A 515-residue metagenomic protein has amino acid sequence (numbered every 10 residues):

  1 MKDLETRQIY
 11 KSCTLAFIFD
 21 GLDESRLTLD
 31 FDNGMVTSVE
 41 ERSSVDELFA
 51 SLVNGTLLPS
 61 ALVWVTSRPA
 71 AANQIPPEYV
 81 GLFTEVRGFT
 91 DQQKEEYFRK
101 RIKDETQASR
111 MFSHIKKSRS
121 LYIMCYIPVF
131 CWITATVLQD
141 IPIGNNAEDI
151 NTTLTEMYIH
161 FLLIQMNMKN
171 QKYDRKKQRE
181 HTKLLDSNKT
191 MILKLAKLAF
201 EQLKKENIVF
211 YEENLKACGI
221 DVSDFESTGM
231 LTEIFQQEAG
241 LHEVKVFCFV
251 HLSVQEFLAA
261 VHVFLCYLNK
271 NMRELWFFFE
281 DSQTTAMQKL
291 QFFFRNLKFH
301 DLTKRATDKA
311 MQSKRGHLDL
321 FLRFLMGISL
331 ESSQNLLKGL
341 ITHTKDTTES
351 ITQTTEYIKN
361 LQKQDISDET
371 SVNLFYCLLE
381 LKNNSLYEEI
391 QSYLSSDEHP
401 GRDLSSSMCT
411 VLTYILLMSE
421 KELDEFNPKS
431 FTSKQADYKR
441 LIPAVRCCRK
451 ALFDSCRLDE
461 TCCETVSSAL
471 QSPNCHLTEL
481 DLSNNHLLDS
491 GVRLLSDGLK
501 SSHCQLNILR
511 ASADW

Functional and structural regions predicted by a protein language model:
M1-W515: Intracellular innate-immune signaling modules
